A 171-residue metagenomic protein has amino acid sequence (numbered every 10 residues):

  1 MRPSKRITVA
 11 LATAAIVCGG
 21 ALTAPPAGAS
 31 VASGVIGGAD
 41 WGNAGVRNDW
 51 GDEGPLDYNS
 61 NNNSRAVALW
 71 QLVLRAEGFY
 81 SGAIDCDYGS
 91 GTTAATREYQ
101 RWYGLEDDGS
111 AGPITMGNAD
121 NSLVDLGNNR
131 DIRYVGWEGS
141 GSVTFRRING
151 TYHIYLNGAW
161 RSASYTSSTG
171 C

Functional and structural regions predicted by a protein language model:
R2-S4, P25-I84, R133-C171: Acidic, Ser/Thr/Pro/Gly-enriched interdomain connector segments
K5-A15: Sec-dependent N-terminal signal peptides
V9-A10, R75, G104, Y165: General helical structural elements
C18-P26: C-terminal segment of classical bacterial N-terminal signal peptides
S60-V67, R75-N121: Short acidic, glycine/serine/threonine-rich helix-capping segments at coil-helix boundaries
W102, D107-R147: A contiguous, mid-protein "functional segment" used to position or interact with cofactors/ions or partner subunits
